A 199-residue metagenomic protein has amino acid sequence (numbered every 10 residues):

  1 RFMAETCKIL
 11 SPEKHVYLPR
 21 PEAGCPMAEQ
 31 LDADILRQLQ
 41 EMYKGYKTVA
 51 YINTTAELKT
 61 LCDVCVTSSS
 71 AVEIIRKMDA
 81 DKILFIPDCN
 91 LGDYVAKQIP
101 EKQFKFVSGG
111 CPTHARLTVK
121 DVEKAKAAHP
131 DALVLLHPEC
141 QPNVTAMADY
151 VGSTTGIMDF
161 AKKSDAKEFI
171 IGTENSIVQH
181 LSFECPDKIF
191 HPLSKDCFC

Functional and structural regions predicted by a protein language model:
R1-G172, I177-C199: Active-site loop-to-helix "anion-binding N-cap" substructures in soluble metabolic enzymes
